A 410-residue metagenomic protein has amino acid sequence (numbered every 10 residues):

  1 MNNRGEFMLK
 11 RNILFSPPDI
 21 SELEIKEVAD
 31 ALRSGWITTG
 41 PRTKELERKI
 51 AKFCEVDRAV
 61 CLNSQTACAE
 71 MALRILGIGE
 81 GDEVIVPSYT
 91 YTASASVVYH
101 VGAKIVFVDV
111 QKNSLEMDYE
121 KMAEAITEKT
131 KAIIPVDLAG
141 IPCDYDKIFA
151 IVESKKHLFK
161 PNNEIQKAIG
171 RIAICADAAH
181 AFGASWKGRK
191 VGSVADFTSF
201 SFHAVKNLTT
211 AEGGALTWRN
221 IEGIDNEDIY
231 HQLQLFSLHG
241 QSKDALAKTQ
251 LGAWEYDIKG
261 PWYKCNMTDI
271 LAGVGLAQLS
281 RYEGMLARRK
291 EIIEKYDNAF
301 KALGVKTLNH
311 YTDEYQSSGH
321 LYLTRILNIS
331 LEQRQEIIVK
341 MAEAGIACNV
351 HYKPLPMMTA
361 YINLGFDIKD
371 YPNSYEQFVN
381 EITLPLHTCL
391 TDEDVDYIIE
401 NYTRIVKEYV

Functional and structural regions predicted by a protein language model:
M1-W36, P41, D257-K259, P385: N-terminal "arm"/small-domain region of PLP-dependent enzymes with the aminotransferase-like
V28, L32, A72, I398 (+1 more regions): Hydrophobic "lid"/C-terminal helical patch of Rossmann-like NAD(P)-dependent dehydrogenase/epimerase domains
W36-E83, V97-Y99, F107, K156-K160: Phosphate-binding glycine-rich loop
K44-R48, V56-A59, A132-V136, I141-F149 (+2 more regions): PLP-dependent aminotransferase class I/II
R74, I78-A178, S185: PLP-dependent aminotransferase-like
S96-V98, K190, I270: Hydrophobic/aromatic ligand-binding patch that stacks against planar heteroaromatic rings of cofactors or nucleotides
N162-T209, W254-I258, K306-T307: Conserved active-site segment immediately N-terminal to the catalytic lysine that forms the internal aldimine
H180, S193-K243, D269: Active-site PLP attachment segment
